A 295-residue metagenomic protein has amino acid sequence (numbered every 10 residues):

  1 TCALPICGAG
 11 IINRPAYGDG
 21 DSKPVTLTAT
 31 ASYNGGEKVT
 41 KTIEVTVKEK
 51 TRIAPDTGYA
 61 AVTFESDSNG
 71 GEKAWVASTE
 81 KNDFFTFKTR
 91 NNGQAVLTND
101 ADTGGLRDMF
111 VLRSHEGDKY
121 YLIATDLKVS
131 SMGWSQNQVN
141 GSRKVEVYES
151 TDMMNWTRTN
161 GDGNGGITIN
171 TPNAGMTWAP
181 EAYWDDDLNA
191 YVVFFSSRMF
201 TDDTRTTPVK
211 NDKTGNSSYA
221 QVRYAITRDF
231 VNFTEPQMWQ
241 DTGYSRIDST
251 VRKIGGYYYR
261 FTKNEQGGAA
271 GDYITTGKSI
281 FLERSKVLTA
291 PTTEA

Functional and structural regions predicted by a protein language model:
T1-L4: Short, small-residue-biased leader/transition segments that mark boundaries at the very start of proteins
C7-A9, V209-K210: A solvent-exposed, charged loop/short amphipathic helix patch at secondary-structure junctions
G8-I11, W178-A179: Short structured motifs
G10-K23: Solvent-exposed segments in extracellular or luminal domains encompassing
D21-L27, K41: Exposed beta-strand face motif in extracellular beta-rich ectodomains
E37-T51: C-terminal edge beta-strand
K48-T177, Y183-A295: Beta-rich carbohydrate-recognition and catalytic domains
